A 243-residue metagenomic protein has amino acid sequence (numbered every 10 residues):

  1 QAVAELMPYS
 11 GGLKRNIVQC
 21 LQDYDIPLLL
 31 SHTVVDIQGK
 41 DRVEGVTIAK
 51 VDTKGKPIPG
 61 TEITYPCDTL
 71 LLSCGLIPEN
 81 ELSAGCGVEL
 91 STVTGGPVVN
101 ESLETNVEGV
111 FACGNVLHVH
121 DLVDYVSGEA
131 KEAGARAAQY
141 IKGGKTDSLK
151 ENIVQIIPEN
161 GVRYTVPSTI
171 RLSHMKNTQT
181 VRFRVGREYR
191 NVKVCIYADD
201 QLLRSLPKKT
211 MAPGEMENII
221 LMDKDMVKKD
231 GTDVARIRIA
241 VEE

Functional and structural regions predicted by a protein language model:
Q1, E89-S91, K145-D147: A short alpha-helix-loop-beta-strand transition element characteristic of N-terminal alpha/beta dinucleotide-binding
Q1, H32-V34, Q38, V43 (+4 more regions): A broad structural signal for short, well-ordered beta-strand segments within beta-sheet-rich domains
Q1-E81, N177-T210: A Rossmann-like FAD-binding core segment of flavoenzymes
N16-V18, G85-G87, Y125-S127: Short, glycine/charged-enriched secondary-structure capping and boundary segments
D68-H120: FAD-site-proximal beta/loop scaffold in flavoenzymes
D124, E132, R136-L206: Mid-to-C-terminal Rossmann-like scaffold of FAD/NAD(P)H-dependent oxidoreductases
V181, V194-I196, K224-E243: Short, aromatic- and glycine-rich surface loops/edge beta-strands on solvent-exposed regions
A212-D223: Aromatic sugar-binding surface patches on proteins that engage polysaccharides or sugar-phosphate polymers
